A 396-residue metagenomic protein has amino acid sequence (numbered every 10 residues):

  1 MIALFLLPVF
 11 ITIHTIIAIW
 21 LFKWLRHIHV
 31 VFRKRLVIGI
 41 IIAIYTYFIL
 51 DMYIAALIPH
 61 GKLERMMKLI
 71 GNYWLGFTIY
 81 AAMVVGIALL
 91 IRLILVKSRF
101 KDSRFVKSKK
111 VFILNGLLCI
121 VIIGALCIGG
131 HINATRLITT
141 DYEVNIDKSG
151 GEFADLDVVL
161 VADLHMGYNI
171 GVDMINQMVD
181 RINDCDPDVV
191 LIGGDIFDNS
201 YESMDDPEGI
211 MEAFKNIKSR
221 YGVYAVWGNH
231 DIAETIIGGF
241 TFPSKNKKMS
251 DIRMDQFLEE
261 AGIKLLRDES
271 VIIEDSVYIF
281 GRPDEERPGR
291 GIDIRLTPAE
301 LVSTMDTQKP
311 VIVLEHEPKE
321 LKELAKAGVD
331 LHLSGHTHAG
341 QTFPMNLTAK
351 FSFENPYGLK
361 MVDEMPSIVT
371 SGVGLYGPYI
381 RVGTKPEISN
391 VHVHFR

Functional and structural regions predicted by a protein language model:
M1-T135: Non-catalytic terminal accessory segments
H29, R99-F100, I138, G262 (+2 more regions): Glycine-centered secondary-structure boundary/capping sites
R65-L69, V144, V159, D180: Short amphipathic alpha-helical coupling elements at transmembrane boundaries
I113, I123-G150, Y168-D173: Hydrophobic alpha-helical transmembrane segments in integral membrane proteins
K148-R396: Soluble catalytic domains of enzymes that build or remodel membrane lipids, polysaccharides, and related
